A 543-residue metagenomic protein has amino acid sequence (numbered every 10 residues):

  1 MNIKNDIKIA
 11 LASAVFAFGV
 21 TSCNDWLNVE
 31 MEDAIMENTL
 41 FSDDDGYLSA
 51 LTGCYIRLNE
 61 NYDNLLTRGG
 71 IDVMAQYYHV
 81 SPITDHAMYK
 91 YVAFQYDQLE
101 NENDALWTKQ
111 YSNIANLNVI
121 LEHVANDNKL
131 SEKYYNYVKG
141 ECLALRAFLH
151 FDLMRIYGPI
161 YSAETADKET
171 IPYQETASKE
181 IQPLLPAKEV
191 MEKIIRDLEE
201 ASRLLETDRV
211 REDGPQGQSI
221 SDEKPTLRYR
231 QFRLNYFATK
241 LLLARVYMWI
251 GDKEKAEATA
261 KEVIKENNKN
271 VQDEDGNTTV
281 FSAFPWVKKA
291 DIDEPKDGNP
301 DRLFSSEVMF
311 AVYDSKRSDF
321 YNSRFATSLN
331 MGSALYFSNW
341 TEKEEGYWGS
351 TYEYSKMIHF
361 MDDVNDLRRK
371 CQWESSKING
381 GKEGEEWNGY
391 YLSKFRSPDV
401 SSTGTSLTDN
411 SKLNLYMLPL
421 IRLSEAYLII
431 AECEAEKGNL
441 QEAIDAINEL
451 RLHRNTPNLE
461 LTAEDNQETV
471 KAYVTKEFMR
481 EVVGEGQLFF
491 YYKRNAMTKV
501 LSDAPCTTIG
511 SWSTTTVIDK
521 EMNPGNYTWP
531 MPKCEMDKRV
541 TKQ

Functional and structural regions predicted by a protein language model:
N2, C23-G70, A260, I358-M361 (+3 more regions): Membrane-proximal, proline-rich intrinsically disordered regions
T67-Y77, P159-D167, R211-F237, L241-L242 (+2 more regions): Short, surface-exposed recognition loops and adjoining beta-strand edges that mediate ligand/DNA contacts, enriched
H86-Y157, E180-E189, R203-L205, S411-L418 (+1 more regions): Conserved, well-structured interaction surfaces
K188-E189, T207, E262, N268-L440 (+1 more regions): Elongated scaffold/linker segments in the mid-to-C-terminal portions of large proteins
